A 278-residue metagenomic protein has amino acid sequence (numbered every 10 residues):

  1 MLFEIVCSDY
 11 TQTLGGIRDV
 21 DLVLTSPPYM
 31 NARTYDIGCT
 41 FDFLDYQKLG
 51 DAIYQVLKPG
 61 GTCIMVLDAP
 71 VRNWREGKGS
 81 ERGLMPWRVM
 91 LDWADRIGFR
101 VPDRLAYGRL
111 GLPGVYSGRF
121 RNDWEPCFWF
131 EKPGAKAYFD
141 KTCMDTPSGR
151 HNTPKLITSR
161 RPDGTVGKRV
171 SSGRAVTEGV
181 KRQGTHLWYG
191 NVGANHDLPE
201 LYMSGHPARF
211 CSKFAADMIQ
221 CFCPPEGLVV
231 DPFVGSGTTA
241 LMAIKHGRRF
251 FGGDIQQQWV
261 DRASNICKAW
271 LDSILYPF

Functional and structural regions predicted by a protein language model:
M1-R262, K268: Core catalytic lobe of class I
N265-F278: Conserved phosphoryl-transfer catalytic core
